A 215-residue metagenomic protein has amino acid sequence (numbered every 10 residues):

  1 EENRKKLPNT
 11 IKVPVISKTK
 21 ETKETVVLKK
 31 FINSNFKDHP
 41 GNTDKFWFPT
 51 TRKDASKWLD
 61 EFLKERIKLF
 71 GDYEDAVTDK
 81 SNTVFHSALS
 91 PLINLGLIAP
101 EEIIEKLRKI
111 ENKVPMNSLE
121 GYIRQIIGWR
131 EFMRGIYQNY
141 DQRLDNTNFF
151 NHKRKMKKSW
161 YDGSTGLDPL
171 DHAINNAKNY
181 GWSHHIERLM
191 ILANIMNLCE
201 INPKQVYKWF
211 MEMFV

Functional and structural regions predicted by a protein language model:
E1-P100, I104, M116: Active-site "lid/cap" and pocket-lining segments within catalytic core domains
A88, I93, I98-V215: Active-site-proximal binding-pocket segments
